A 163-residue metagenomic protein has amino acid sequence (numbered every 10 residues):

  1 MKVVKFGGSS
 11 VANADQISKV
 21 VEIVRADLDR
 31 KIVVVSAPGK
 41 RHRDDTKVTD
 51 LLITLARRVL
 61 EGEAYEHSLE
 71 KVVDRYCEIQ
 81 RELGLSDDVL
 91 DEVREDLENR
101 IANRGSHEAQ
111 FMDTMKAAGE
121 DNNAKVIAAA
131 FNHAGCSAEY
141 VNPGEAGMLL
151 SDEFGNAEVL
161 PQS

Functional and structural regions predicted by a protein language model:
M1-S163: Nucleotide/pyrophosphate-binding catalytic subdomain
